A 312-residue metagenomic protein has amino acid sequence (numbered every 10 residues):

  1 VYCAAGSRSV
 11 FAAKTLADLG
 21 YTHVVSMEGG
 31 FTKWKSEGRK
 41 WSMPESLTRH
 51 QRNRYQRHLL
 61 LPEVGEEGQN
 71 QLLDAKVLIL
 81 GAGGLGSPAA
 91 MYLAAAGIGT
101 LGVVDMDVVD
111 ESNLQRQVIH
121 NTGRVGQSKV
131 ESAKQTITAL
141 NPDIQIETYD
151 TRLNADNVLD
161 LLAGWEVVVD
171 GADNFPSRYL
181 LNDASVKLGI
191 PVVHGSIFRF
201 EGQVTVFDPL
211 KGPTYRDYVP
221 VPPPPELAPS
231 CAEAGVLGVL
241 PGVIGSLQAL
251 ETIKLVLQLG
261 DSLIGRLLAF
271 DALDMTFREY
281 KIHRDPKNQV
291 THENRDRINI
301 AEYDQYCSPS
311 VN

Functional and structural regions predicted by a protein language model:
V1: Luminal/periplasmic acceptor-recognition loop/helix of membrane-associated glycosyltransferases
A4-S7, F11-Y21, T32, S36-N312: Adenine nucleotide-associated cytosolic modules
S26-M27: Non-catalytic regulatory/accessory regions that flank a structured catalytic core
